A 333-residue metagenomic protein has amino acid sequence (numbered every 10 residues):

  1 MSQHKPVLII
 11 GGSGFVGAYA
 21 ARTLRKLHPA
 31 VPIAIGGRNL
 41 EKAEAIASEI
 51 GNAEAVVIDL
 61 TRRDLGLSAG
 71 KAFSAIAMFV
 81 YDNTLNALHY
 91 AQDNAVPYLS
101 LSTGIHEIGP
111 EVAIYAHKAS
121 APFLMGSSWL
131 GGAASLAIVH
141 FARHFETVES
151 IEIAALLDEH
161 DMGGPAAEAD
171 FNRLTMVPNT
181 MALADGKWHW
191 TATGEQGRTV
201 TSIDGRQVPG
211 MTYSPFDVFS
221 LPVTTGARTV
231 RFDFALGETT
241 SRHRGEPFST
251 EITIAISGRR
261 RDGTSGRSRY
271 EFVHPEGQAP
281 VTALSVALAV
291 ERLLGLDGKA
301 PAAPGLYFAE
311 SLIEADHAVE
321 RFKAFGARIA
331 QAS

Functional and structural regions predicted by a protein language model:
S2-A21, E41-E54, A72-A75: Conserved N-terminal glycine/acidic-rich loop preference
I10, G14-A18, R143-R269: Active-site-lining helix/loop region of Rossmann-like oxidoreductase modules
G36-L40, D59-L60: N-terminal Rossmann-fold cofactor-binding loop
V57-A75, N83: Conserved Rossmann-fold cofactor-binding substructure of NAD(P)-dependent oxidoreductases
F73-V80, A91, Y98-S100: N-terminal Rossmann-like NAD(P) cofactor-binding module of classical short-chain dehydrogenase/reductase
S102-P122: Rossmann-fold NAD(P)-binding glycine/threonine-rich loop
A121-R143: Short alpha-helices
L236-S333: C-terminal active-site/capping subdomain that shapes the small-molecule cofactor and substrate pocket of enzyme
